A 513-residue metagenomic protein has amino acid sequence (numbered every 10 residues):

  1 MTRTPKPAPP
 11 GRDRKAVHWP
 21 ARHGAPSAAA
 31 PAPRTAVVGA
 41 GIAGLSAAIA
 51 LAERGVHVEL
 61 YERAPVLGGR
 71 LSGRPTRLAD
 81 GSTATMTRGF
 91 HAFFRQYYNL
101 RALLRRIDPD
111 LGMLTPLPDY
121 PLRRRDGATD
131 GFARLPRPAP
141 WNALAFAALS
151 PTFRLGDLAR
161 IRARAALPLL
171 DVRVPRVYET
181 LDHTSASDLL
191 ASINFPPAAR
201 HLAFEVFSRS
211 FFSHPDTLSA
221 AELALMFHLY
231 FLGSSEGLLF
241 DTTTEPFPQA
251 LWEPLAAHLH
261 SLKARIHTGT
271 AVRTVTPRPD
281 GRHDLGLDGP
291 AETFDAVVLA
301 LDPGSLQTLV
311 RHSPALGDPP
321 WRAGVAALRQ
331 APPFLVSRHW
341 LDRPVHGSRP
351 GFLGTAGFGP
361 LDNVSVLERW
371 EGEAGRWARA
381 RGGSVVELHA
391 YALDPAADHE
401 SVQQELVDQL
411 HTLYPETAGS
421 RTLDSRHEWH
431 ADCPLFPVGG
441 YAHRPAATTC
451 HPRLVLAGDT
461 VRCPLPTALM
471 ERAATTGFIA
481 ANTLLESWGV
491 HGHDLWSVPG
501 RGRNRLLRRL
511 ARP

Functional and structural regions predicted by a protein language model:
M1-T35, E53-R54, T76, G500-P513: Extreme N-terminal leader/targeting segments of oxidoreductases
A30-L60: N-terminal Rossmann-like FAD-binding beta1-loop-alpha1 element of flavoenzymes
A43, V66, G304: Conserved Rossmann-like nucleotide-cofactor binding loop
A52-R77: Glycine-rich FAD pyrophosphate-binding loop
A79-T115: Conserved FAD-binding subdomain of flavin-dependent enzymes
L100-R101, R105-R106, L111-A220: Mobile amphipathic helical/loop "lid" adjacent to a hydrophobic cofactor/ligand pocket
M226-D288, E292, A296: Helical element adjacent to the flavin cofactor pocket in flavoenzyme catalytic cores
H283, F294-A296, L301, S305-R444 (+6 more regions): C-terminal segments that line or cap access tunnels to active or ligand-binding sites in enzymes and enzyme-associated
